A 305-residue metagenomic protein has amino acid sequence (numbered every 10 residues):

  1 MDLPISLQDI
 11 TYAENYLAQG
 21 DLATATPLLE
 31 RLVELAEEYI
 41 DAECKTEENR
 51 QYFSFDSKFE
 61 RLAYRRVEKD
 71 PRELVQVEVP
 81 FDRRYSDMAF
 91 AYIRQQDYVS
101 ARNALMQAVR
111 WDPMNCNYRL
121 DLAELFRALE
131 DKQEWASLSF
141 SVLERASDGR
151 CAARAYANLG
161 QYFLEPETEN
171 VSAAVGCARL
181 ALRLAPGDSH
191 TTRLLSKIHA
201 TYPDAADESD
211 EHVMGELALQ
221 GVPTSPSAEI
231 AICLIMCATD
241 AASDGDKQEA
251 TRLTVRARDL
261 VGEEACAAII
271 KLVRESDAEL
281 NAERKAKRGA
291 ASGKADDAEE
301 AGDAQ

Functional and structural regions predicted by a protein language model:
L22, Y98, K132, E169-V171 (+1 more regions): TPR-repeat structural position
E37, V79, P113, S147-R150 (+2 more regions): Short coil turns that delineate tetratricopeptide repeat
F53-R72, E130-S137, L164-A173, H199-T224 (+1 more regions): Alpha-helical linker/edge segments of TPR/alpha-solenoid repeat scaffolds and analogous pre-/post-domain helices
R84, Y118, A152-A155, T191 (+1 more regions): TPR alpha-solenoid repeat register
